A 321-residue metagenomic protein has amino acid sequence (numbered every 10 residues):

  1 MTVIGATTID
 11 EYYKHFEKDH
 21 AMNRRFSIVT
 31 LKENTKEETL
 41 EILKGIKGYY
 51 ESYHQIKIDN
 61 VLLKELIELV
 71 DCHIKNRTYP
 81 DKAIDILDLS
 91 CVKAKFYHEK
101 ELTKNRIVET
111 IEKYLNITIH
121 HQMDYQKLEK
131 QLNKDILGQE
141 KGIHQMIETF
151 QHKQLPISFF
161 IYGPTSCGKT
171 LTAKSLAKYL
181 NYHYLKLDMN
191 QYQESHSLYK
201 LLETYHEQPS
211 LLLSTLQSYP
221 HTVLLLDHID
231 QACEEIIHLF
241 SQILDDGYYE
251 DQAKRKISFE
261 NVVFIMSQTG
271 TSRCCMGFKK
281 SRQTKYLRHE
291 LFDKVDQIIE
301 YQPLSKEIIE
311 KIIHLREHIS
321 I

Functional and structural regions predicted by a protein language model:
M1-I321: AAA+ P-loop NTPase nucleotide-binding core of proteostasis motors
